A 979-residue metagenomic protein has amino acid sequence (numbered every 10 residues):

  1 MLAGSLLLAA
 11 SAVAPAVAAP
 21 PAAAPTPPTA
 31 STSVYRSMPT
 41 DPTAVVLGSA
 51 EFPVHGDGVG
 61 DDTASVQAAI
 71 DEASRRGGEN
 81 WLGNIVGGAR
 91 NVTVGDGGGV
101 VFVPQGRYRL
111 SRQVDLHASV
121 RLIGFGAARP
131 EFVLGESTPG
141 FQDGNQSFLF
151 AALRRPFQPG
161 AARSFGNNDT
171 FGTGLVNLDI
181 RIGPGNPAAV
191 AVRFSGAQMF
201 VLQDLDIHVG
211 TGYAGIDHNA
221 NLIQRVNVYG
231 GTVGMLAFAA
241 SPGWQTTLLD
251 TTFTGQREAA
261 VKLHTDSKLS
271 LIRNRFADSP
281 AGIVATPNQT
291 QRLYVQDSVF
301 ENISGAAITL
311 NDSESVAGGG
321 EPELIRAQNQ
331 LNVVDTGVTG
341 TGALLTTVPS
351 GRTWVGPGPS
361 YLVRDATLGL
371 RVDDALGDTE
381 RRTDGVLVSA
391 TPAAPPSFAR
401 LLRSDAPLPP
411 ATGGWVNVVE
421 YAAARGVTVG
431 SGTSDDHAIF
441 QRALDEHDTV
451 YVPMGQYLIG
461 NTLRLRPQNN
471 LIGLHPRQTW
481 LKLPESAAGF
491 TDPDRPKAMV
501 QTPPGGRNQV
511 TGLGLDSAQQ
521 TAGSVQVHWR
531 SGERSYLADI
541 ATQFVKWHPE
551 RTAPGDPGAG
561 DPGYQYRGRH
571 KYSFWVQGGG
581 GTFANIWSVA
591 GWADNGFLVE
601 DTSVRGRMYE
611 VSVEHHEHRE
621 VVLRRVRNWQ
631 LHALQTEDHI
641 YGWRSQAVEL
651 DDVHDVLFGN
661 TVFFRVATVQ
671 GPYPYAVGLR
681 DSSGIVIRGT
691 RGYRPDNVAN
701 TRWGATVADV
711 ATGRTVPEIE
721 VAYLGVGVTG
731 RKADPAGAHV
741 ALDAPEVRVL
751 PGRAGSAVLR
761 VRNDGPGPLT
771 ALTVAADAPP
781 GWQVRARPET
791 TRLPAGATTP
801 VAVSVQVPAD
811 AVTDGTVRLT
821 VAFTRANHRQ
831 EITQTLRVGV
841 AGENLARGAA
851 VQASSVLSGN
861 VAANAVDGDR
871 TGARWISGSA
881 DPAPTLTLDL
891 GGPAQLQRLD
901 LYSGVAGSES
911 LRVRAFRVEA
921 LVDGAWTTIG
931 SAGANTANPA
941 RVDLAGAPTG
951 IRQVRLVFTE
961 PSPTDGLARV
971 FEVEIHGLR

Functional and structural regions predicted by a protein language model:
L2-V100, F125-G183, A188-A191, Q198-Q203 (+12 more regions): Extracellular "leader-to-stem" segments immediately downstream of a signal peptide or signal-anchor in secreted/lumenal
P735-V758, T790: Beta-sheet-dominated interaction scaffolds and their linkers
P751-V758, T799-V801, V812-R818: Short, solvent-exposed loop/turn segments enriched in Ser/Thr/Gly
V761-G765: Asparagine-centered strand-capping/turn motif at beta-strand->loop junctions
P766-L772, D814, V913: Short acidic/proline- and small/hydrophobic-mixed sequence motifs that coincide with surface turns and coil-to-beta
W782-A809: Intrinsically disordered, low-complexity Pro/Gly/Ser/Thr-rich segments with frequent PxxP/GP/PP motifs and embedded
A809-V840: Terminal connector regions
S855, N860-A863, D867-R979: Aromatic, loop-rich ligand-recognition surfaces of beta-strand-rich domains
